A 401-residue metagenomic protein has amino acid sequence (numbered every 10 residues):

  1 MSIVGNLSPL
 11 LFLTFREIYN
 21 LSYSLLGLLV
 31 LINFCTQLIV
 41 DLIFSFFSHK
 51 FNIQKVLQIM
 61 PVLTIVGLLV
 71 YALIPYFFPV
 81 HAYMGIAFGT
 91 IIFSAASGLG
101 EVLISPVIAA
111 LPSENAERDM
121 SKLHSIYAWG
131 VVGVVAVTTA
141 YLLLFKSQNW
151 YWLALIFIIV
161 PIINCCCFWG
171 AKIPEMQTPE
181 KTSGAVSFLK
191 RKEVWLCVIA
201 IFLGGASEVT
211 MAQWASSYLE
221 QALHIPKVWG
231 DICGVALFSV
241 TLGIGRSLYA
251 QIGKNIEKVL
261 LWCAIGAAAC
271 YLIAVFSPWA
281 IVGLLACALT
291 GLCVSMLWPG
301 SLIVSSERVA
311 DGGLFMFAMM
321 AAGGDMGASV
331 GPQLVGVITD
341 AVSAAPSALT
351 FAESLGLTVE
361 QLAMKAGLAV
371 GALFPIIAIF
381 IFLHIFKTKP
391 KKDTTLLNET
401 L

Functional and structural regions predicted by a protein language model:
M1-L21, E101, S105, M211-S216 (+1 more regions): Extracytoplasmic
S8-L10, R191-G243: Extracytoplasmic gate region of multi-pass secondary transporters
V40-K55, I244-E257: Helix-to-loop junctions at the C-terminal end of transmembrane segments in multipass secondary transporters
V62-V80, G266-P278: C-terminal ends and interior cores of transmembrane alpha-helices in multi-pass membrane transporters/permeases
L99-S113, M296-A310: Intracellular juxtamembrane helix-capping segments at the cytosolic ends of symmetry-related transmembrane helices
E114-N115, D119-M176: Helix-loop-helix hairpin linking two adjacent transmembrane segments in secondary transporters
Y151-G170, L362-H384: Symmetry-related core transmembrane helices of the 12-TM Major Facilitator Superfamily/SLC fold
I256-V304: C-terminal transmembrane helical hairpin of 12-TM major facilitator-type secondary transporters
